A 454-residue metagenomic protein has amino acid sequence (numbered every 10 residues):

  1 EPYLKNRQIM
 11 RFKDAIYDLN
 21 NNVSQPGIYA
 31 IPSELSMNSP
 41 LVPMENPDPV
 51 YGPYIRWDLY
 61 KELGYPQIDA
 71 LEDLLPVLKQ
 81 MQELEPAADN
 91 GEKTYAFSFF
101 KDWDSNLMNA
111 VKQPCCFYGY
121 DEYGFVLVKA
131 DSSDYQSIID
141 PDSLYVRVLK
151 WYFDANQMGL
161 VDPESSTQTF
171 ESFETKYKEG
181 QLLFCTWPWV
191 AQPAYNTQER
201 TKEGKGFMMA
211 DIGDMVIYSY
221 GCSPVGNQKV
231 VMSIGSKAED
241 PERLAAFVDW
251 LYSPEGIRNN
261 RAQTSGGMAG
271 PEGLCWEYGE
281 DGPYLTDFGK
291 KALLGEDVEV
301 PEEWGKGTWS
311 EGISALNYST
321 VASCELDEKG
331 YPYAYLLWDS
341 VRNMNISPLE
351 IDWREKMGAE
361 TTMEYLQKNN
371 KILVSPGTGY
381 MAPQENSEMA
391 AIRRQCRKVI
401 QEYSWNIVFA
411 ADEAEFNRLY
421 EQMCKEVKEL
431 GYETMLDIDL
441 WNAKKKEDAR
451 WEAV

Functional and structural regions predicted by a protein language model:
E1, Y195-I217: Ligand-binding "clamshell"
E1-F12, D121-S143, I217-Y220, C275-E302 (+2 more regions): Short, solvent-exposed loop/beta-turn-alpha elements that line the ligand-binding surface or hinge of extracytoplasmic
E1-N20, L78-Q82, E92-K129, Q181-R200: Carboxylate/His-rich catalytic cores and anion/metal-binding grooves
L4, V23-M108, V128-K176, C185 (+2 more regions): Helix-loop-helix "hinge/cap" segment bordering the ligand-binding cleft or interdomain interface
E62-Q67, Y135-I139, A382-A390, W405-D412: Second-shell loop/turn segments in exported
R258-E402: Conserved small-residue motifs centered on glycine
Y403-V454: Histidine-centered catalytic/metal-binding microenvironments
